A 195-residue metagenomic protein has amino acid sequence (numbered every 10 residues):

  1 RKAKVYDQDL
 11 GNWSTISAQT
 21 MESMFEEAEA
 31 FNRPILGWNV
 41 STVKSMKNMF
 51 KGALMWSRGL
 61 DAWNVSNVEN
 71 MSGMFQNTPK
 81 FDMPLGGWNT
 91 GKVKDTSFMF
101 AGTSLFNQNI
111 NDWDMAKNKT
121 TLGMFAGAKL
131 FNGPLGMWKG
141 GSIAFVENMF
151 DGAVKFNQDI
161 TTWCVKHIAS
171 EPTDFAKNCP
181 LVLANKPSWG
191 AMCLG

Functional and structural regions predicted by a protein language model:
R1-G195: Negatively charged
